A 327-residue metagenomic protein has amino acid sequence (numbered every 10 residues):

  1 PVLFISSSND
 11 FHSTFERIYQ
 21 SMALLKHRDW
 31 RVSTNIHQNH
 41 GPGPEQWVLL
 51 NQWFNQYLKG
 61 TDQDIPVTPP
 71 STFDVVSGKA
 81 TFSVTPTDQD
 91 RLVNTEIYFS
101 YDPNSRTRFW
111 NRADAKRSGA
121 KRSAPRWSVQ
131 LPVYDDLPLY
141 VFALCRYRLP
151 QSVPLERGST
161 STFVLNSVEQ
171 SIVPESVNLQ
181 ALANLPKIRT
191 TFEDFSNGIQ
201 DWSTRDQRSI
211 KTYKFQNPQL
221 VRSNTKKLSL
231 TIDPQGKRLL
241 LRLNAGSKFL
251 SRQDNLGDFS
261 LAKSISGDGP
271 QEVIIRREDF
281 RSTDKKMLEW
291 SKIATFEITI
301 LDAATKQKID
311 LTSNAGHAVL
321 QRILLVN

Functional and structural regions predicted by a protein language model:
F4-S6: Short beta-strand/loop motif that positions the catalytic acidic residue of the alpha/beta-hydrolase fold
F11-R17, P42: Conserved alpha/beta-hydrolase "acid-adjacent" motif
L25-P42: Catalytic histidine neighborhood in serine/cysteine hydrolases with alpha/beta-hydrolase-type architecture
P42-F54: Post-His helix in hydrolase/transferase enzymes
Q56-F99, N111-P125, Q130, A183-K187: Surface beta-strand/loop "capping" patches
D135-P150, A294-T299: Short, aromatic- and glycine-rich surface loops/edge beta-strands on solvent-exposed regions
Q170-D206: Extracellular carbohydrate-recognition regions
W202-M287, K292, T299-N327: Extracellular ligand-binding interfaces
